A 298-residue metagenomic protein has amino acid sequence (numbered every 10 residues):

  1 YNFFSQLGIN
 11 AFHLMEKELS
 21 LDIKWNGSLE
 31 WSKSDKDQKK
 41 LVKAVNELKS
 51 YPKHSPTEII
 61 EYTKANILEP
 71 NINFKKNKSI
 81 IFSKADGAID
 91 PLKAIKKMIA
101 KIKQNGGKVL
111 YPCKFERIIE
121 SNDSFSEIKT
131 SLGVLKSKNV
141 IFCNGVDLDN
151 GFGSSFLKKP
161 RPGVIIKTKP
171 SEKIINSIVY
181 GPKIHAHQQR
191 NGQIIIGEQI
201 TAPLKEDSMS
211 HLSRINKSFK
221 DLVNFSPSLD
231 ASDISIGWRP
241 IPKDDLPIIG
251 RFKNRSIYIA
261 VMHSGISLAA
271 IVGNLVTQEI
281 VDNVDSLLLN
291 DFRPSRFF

Functional and structural regions predicted by a protein language model:
Y1-I67, H185: Dinucleotide-binding Rossmann-like beta1-alpha1 core, especially the glycine-rich loop that anchors the ADP
N2-Q6, W31-K40, I81-K101, L110 (+1 more regions): Short beta-strand to alpha-helix junction loop
N10, L19-W25, V134-K253: Active-site substrate-recognition segment that forms the wall of the catalytic cavity or substrate channel
L19-S32, P56, Y62-N105, Q199-A202 (+1 more regions): Helix-loop-beta segment of a Rossmann-like dinucleotide-binding subdomain
K36-K39, L68-N77, I119-S126, I241-L246 (+1 more regions): A short, glycine/Asx- and small/polar-enriched loop/turn that sits immediately N-terminal to a beta-strand
T57-I60, K108-L110, S232: General small-molecule cofactor/ligand-binding pocket signal
K76-N139, C143: Helical element adjacent to the flavin cofactor pocket in flavoenzyme catalytic cores
P91, S228-F298: C-terminal catalytic lobe of FAD-dependent flavoproteins
